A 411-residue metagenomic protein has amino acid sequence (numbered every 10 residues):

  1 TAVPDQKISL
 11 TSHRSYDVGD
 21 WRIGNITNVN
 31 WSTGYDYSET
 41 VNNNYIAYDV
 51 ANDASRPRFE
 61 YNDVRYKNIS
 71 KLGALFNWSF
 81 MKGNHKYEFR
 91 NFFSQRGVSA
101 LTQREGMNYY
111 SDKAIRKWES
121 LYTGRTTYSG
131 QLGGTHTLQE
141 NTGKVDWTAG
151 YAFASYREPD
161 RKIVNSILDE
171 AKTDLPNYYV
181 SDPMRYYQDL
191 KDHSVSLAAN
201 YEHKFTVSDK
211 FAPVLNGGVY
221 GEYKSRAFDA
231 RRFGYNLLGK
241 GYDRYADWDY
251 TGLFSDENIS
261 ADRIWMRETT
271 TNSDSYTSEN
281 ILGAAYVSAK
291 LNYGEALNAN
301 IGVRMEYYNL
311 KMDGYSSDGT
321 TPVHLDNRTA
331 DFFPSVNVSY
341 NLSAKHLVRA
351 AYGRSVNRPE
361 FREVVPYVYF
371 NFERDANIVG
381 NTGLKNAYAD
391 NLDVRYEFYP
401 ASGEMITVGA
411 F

Functional and structural regions predicted by a protein language model:
A2-T102, R125-L132, E140, S335: Transmembrane beta-barrel wall of Gram-negative outer-membrane proteins
D17-G24, M81-N84, Q139-K144, E158 (+6 more regions): Short loop/turn motifs that connect adjacent beta-strands in outer-membrane beta-barrel proteins
I23-V29, Y87-F89, G143-A149, P213-V219 (+4 more regions): Transmembrane beta-strands of outer-membrane beta-barrel proteins
V29-Y35, K82, F93-G97, L138 (+9 more regions): Transmembrane beta-strands of outer-membrane beta-barrel pores
Y37-N44, A100-N108, E158-S166, F228-G234 (+3 more regions): Outer-membrane beta-barrel translocator domains and adjoining extracellular loop/strand segments of Gram-negative
S99, R104, S155-R157, S225 (+4 more regions): Surface-exposed extracellular loop regions of Gram-negative outer-membrane beta-barrel proteins, predominantly
I115-G133, T270-G283, V356-G409: Outer-membrane beta-barrel signature, preferentially recognizing the C-terminal barrel domain of Gram-negative
M184, Q188, N200, K204-F205 (+2 more regions): Signature of Gram-negative outer-membrane beta-barrel scaffolds
